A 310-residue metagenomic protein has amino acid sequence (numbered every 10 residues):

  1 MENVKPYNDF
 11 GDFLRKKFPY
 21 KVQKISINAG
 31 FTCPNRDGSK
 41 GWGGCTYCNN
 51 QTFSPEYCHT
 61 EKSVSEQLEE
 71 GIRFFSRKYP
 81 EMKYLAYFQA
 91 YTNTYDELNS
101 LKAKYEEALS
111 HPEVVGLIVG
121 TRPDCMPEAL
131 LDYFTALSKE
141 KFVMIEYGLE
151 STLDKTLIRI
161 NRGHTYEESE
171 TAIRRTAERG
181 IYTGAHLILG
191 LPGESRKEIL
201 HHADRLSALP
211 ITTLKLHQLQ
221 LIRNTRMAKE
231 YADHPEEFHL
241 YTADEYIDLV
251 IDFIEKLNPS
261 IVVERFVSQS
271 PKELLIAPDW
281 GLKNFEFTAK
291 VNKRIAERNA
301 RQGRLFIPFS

Functional and structural regions predicted by a protein language model:
M1-L85: N-terminal [4Fe-4S]-dependent radical SAM core
E2-D12, K16-Q23, T213, L221-S310: Auxiliary Fe-S-binding modules of radical SAM enzymes
Q23-I27, Y84-A86, L117-V119, V143-Y147 (+3 more regions): Hydrophobic faces of well-ordered beta-strands that scaffold small-molecule active sites in alpha/beta enzyme cores
C45, E107-V114, H201-L216, F287-Q302: Structural recognition of alpha->loop->beta junctions
Q51-G71, F75-L98, E113-M126, F142-S169 (+1 more regions): Core AdoMet radical
G71-F75, M126-E140, T171, L200-P210 (+1 more regions): Short amphipathic alpha-helices and their capping/turn segments at secondary-structure boundaries
F75-R77, K104-P112, D132-F142, R174-E178: Acidic (Asp/Glu)-rich catalytic clusters
E167-M227, D244-Q269: Conserved C-terminal portion of the radical SAM core fold that forms the substrate/S-adenosylmethionine-binding
